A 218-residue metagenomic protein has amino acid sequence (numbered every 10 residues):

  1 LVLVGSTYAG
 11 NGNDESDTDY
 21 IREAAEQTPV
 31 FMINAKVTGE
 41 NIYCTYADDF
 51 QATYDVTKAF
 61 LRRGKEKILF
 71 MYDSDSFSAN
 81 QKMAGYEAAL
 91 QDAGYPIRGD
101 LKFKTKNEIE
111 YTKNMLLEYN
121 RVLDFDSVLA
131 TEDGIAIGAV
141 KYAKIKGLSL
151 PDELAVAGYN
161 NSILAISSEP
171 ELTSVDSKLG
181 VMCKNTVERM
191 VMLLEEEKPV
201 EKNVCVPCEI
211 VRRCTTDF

Functional and structural regions predicted by a protein language model:
L1-A9, F31, L69-D73, R121-G134 (+1 more regions): Periplasmic-binding protein-like
L1-D55, Y119: Alpha-helical recognition/docking segments in bacterial nutrient-uptake and carbohydrate-utilization systems
N41-F70, E108-L117, A136, V175-E195: Hydrophobic alpha-helical segments within soluble ligand-binding/sensing domains
Y54-Y95, K202-D217: An alpha-beta-alpha
K67, I97-L101, L150-A155: Short acidic capping loops at alpha-helix termini that bridge into adjacent secondary structure
S74, D100-E110: Short beta->alpha junction loops
L116-F218: Flexible loop/turn connectors
